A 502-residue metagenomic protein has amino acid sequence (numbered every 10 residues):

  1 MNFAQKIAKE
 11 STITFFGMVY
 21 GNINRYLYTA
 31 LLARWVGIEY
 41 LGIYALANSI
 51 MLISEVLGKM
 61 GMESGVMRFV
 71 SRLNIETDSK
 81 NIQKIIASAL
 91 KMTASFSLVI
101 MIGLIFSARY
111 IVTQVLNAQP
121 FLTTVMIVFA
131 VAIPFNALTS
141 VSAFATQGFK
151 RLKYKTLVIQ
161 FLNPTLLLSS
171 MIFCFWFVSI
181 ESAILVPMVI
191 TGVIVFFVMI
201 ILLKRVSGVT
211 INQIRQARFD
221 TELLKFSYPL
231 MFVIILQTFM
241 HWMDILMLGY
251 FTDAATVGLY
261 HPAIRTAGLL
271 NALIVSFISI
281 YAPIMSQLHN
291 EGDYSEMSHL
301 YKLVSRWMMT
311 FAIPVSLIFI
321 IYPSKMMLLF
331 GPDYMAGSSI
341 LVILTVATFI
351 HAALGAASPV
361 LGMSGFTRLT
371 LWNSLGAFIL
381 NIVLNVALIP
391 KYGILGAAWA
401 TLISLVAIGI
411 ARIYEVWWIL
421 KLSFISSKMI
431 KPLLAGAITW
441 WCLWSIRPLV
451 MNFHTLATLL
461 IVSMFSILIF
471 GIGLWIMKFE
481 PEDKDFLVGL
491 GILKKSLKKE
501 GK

Functional and structural regions predicted by a protein language model:
M1-I7, E181-L185, M199-H241, I280 (+3 more regions): Interhelical loop/hinge segments that connect adjacent transmembrane helices in multipass membrane
M1-Y26, K80-S88, L122, Q216-V233 (+2 more regions): N-terminal membrane topogenesis motif
K6-R68, S97-I105, A132, L168 (+1 more regions): Signature of the first transmembrane helix
K9-R25, P187-L203, A217-Q287, W307 (+4 more regions): Transmembrane helical elements of multi-pass membrane transporters/channels
S71-S95, L259-S374: Specific pore-lining/lateral-gate transmembrane helices of multi-pass inner-membrane transport and insertion machines
F135-F161, V342-G376, W418: Membrane-interface junctions at transmembrane-helix termini in multi-pass inner-membrane proteins
L157-S207, L375-N381, I394-E415, I438 (+3 more regions): Hydrophobic alpha-helical transmembrane segments
S445-K502: Membrane-proximal transmembrane or re-entrant/amphipathic helices at the cytosolic face
